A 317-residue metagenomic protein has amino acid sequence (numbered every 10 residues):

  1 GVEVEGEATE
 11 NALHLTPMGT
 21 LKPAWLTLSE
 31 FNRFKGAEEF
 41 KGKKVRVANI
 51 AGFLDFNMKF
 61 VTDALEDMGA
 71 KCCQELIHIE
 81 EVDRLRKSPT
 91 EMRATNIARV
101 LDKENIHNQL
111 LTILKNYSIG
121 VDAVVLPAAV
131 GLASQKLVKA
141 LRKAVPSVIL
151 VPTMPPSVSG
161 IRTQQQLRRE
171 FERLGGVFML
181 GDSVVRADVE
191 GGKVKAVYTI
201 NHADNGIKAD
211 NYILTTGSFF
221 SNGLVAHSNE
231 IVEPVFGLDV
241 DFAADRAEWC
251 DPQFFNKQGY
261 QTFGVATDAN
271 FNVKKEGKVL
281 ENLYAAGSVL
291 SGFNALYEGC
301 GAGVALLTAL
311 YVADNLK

Functional and structural regions predicted by a protein language model:
G1-K317: Residues forming the flavin
